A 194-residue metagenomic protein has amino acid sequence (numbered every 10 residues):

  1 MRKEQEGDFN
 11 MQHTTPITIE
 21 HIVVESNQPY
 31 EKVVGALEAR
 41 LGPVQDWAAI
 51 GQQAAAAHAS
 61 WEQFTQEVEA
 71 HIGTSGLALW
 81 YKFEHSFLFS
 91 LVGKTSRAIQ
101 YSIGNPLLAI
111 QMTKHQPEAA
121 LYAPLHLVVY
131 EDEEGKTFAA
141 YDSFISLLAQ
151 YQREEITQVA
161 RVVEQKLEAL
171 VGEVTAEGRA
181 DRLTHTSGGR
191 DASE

Functional and structural regions predicted by a protein language model:
R2-E194: Feature detects long, helix-prone N-terminal segments enriched in hydrophobes
